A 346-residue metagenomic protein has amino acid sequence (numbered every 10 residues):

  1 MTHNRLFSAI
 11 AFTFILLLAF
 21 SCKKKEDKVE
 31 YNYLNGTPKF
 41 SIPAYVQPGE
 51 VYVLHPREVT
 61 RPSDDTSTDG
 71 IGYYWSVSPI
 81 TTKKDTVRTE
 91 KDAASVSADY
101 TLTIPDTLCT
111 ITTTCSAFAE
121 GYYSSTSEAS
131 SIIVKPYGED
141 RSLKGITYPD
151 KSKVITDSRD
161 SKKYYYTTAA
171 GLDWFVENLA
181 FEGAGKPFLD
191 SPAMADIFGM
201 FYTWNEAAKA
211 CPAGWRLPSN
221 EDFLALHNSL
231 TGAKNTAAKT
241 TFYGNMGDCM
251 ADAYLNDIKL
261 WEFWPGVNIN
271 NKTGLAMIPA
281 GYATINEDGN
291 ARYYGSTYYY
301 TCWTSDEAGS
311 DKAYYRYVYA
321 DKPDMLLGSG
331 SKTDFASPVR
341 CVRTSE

Functional and structural regions predicted by a protein language model:
M1-S21: Sec-dependent bacterial lipoprotein signal peptides
L16-Y45, G121-S124, E128-S152, Y294 (+1 more regions): Bacterial Sec-dependent N-terminal signal peptides
K24, S41, D65-T66, D85-T86 (+3 more regions): Coil residues (strongly favoring Ser/Thr
T60-Y74: Solvent-exposed loop segments of extracellular immunoglobulin-like
Y74-L102: Surface-exposed, flexible coil segments in extracellular/virion-facing regions
T107-T113: Exposed beta-strand face motif in extracellular beta-rich ectodomains
A117-A119: Conserved structural position at the C-terminal beta-strand of extracellular beta-sandwich adhesion modules
Y137-E346: Conserved positions within compact, well-structured domain cores
